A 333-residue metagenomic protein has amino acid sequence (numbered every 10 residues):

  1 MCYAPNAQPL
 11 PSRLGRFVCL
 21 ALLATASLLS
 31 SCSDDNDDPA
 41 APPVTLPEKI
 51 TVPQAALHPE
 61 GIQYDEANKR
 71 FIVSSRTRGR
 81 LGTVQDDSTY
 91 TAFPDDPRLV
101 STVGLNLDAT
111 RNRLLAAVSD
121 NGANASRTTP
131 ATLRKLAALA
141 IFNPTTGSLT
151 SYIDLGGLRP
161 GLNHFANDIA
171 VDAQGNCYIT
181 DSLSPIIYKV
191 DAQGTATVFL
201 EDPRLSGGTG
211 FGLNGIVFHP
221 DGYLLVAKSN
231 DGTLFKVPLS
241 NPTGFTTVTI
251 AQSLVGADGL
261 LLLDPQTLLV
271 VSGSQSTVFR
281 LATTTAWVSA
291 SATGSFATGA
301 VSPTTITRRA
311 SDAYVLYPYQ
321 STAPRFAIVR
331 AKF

Functional and structural regions predicted by a protein language model:
M1-S30: Sec-dependent bacterial lipoprotein signal peptides
C2-Y3, A26-K49: Bacterial Sec-dependent N-terminal signal peptides
L46-P53, T89-D95, S148-R159, T197-G208 (+2 more regions): A short beta-strand motif characteristic of beta-propeller blades
Q54-N68, R76, P97-G122, G156-C177 (+3 more regions): Beta-rich, blade/repeat-based domains predominating in secreted/periplasmic proteins but also intracellular
R76, S119-N121, S182-S184, S229-N230 (+2 more regions): Short loop/turn segments immediately following the C-termini of beta-strands
V84-S88, N143-S148, V190-T195, P238-T243 (+2 more regions): Short loop/turn segments that connect beta-strands within beta-propeller blades
A117-R134, Y319-F326: Short, conserved, GDST-rich strand-edge loop motifs in beta-rich repeat architectures
P130-Q174: Asp-box/WD-like beta-propeller blade repeats and closely related beta-sheet repeat scaffolds
